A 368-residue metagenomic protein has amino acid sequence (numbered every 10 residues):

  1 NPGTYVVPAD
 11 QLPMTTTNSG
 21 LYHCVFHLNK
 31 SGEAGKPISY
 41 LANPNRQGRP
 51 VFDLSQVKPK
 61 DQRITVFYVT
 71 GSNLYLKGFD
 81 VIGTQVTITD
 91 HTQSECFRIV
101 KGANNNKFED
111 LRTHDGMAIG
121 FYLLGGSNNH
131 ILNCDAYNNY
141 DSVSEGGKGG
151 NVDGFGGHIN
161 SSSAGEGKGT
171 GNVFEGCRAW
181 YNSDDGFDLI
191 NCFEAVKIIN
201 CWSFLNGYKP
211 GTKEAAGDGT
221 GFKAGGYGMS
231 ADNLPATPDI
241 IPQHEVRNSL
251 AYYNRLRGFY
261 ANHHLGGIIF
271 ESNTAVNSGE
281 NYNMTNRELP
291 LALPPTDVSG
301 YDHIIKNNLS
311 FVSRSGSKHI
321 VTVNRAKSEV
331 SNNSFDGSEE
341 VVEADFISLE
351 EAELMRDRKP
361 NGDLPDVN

Functional and structural regions predicted by a protein language model:
T4-P8, L12-S19, N29-T92, Y140: Right-handed parallel beta-helix/beta-spiral solenoid domain characteristic of secreted/periplasmic
P8, L41-N43, V69-T70, K77 (+24 more regions): Feature marks extracellular polysaccharide-active and adherence modules
T15, L291-N368: Acidic, glycine- and Ser/Thr-rich low-complexity intrinsically disordered tracts in extracellular/secreted proteins
N18-L28, Q56-F67, T89-V100, D115-L123 (+6 more regions): Extracellular beta-strand/beta-solenoid scaffold signature
L28-K30, G35, V69-S72, L76 (+17 more regions): Parallel beta-helix/beta-solenoid
Q85, Y140-S142, G207-G211: Gram-negative outer-membrane beta-barrel proteins
N129-I131, A136-G147: Charge-rich, low-complexity terminal tails
K197-G207, F222, T237-D239, Q243 (+1 more regions): Extended non-membrane alpha-helical scaffolds
